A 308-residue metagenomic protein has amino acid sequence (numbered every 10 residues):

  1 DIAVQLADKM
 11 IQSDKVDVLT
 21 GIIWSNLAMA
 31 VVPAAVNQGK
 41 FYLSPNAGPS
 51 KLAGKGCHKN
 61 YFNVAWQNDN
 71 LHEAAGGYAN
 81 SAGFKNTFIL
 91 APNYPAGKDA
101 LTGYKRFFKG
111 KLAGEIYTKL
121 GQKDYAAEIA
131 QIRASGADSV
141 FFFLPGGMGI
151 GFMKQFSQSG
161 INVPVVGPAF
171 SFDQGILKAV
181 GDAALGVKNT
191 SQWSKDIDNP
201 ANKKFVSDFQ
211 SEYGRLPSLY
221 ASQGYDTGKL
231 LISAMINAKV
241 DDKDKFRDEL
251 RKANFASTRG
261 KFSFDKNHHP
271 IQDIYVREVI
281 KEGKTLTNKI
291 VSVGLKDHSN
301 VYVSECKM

Functional and structural regions predicted by a protein language model:
D1-M308: Extracytosolic ligand-binding ectodomains
